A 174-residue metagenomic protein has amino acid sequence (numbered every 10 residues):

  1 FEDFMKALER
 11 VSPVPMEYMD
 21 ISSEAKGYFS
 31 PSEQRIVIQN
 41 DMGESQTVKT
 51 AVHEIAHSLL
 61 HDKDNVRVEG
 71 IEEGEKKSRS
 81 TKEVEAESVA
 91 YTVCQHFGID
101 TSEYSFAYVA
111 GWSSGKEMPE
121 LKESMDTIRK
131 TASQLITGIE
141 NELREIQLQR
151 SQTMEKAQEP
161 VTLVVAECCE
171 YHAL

Functional and structural regions predicted by a protein language model:
F1, V48, K82-E85, S124 (+1 more regions): Hydrophobic (often cysteine-bearing) scaffold residues that line and stabilize catalytic clefts of nucleotide/cofactor
D3-E33: Catalytic zinc-binding patch centered on the HExxH motif and its immediate surroundings that defines zinc-dependent
I36-T50, K76: Short pre-active-site segment immediately N-terminal to the catalytic Zn-binding motif
I38, V66, G70-K76, S80: Active-site helix-to-loop segments that bind/position phosphate- or nucleotide-bearing substrates and donors across
K49-D62, A86: Active-site recognition of the HExxH zinc-binding catalytic motif
S78, C94-Q158: Long, well-structured alpha-helical subdomains associated with metal-dependent extracellular/ecto-lumenal hydrolases
T81-H96: An active-site-proximal "capping" alpha-helix that borders the catalytic cofactor pocket
K156-L174: Non-Sec secretion/translocation targeting segments of pathogen effectors
